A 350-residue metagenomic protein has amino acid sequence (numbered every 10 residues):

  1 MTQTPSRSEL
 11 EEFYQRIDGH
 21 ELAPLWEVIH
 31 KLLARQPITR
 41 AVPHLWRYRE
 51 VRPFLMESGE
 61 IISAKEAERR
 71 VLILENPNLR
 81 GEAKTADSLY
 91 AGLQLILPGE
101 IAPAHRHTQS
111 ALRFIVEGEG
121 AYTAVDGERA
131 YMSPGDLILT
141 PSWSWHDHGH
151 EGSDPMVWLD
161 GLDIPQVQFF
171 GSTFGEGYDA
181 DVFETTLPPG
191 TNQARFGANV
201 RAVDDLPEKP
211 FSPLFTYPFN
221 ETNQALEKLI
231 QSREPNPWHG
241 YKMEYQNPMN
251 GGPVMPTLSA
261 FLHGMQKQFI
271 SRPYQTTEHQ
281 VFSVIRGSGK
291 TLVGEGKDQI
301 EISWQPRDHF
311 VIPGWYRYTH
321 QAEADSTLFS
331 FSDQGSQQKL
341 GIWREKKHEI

Functional and structural regions predicted by a protein language model:
M1-A86, E176, F183-F261: A short, N-terminal "cap"/entry segment at the start of jelly-roll beta-barrel domains of the cupin/DSBH fold
T2-R49, M249-V254, A260-H263, K267 (+2 more regions): C-terminal functional regions that serve as terminal interaction/effector modules
E75-L93, L97-I101, A111: N-terminal functional module of multi-domain proteins
K84-A86, P103-R106, V254-M255, P273-Y274: Short loop/turn motifs at secondary-structure junctions and domain boundaries
Q94, L112-F114, L139, S153-T173 (+3 more regions): A short hydrophobic beta-strand segment most commonly corresponding to one strand of the jelly-roll/cupin
L97, I101-P134, P141-S144, G149 (+2 more regions): A short beta-strand-loop-beta hairpin characteristic of the jelly-roll/cupin
V125, Y131-G152, W158-D163, I302-A324 (+1 more regions): Conserved metal-binding segment of the jelly-roll/cupin
L139-F196: Contiguous mid-protein beta-loop-alpha structural module that forms a pocket-lining wall or clamp of enzyme active
